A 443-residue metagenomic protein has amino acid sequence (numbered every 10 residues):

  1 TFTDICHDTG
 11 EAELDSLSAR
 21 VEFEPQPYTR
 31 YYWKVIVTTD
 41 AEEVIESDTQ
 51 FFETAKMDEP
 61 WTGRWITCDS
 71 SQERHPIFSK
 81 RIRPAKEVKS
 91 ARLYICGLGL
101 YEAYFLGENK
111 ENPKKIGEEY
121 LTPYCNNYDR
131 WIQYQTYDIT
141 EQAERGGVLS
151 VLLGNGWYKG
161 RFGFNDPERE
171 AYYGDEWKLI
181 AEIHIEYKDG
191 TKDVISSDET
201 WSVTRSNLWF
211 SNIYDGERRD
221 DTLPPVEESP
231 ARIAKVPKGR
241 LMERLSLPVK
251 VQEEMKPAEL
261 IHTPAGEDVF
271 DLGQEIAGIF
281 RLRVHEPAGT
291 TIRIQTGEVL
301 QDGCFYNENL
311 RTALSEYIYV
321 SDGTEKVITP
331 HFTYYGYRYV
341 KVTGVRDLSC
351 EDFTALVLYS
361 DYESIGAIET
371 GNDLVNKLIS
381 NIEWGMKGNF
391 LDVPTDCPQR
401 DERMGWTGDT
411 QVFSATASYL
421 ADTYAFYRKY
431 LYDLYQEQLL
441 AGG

Functional and structural regions predicted by a protein language model:
T1-R30, K34-R400, G408-D409, A425-L434 (+1 more regions): Extracellular/oxidizing-compartment recognition motifs
V412-T423, Q436: Well-ordered alpha-helical scaffold segments within catalytic/enzyme domains
